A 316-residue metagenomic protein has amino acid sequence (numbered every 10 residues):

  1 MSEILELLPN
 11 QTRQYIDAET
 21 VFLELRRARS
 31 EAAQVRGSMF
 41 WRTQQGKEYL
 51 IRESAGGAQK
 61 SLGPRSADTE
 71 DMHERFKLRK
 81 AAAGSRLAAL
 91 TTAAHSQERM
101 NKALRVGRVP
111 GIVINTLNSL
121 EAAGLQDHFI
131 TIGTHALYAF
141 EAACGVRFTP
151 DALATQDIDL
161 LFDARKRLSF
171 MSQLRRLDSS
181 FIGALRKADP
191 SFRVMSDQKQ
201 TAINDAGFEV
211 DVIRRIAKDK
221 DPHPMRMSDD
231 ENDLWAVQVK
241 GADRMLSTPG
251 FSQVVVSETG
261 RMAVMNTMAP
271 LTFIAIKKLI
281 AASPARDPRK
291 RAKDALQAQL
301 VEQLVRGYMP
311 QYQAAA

Functional and structural regions predicted by a protein language model:
M1-K47, E53-S54, A58-A316: Compositionally biased terminal segments of proteins
